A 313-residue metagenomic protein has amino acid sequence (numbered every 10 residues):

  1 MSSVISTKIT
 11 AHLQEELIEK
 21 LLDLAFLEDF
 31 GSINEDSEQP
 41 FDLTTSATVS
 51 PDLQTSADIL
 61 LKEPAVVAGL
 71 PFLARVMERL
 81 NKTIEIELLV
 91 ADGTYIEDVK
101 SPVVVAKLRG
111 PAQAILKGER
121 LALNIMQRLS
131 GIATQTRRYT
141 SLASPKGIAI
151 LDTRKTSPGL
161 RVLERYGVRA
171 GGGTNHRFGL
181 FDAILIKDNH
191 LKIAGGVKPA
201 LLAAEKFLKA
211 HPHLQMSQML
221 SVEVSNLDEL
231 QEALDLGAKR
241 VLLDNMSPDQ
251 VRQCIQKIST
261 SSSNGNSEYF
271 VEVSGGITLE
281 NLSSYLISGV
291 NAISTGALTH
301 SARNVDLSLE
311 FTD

Functional and structural regions predicted by a protein language model:
S2-L236, R240, D249-K257, F270-V273 (+4 more regions): Acidic/glycine-rich phosphate/pyrophosphate-binding loops and surrounding catalytic core that coordinate Mg2+
L243: Active-site core of metal-dependent hydrolases
S261-Y269, D313: Short acidic, glycine/proline-enriched helix-loop-strand junctions
